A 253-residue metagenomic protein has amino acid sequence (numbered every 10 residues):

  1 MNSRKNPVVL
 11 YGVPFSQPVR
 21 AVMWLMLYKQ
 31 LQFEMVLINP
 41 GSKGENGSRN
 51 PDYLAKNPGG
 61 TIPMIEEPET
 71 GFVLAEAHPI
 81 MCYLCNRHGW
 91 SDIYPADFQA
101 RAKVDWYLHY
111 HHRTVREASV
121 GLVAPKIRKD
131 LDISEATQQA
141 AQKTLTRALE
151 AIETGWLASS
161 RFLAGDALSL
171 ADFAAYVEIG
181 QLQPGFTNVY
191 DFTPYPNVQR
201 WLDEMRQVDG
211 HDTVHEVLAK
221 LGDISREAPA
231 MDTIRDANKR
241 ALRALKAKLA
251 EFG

Functional and structural regions predicted by a protein language model:
M1-Q139, A158, R243-G253: GST-like domain detector, emphasizing the conserved glutathione-binding G-site in the N-terminal thioredoxin-like
V13, N39, L170, L218-L221: Short, solvent-exposed turn/loop segments enriched in Gly/Ser/Thr/Pro and often Arg
L54, D132-I133, G180, P229-I234: Short alpha-helix boundary/capping motifs
L84, Q99, Y107-Q207, A250-G253: GST-like fold's C-terminal all-alpha helical module
W156, M205-D223: Charged/polar, low-hydrophobicity segments characteristic of intrinsically disordered regions and flexible loops
L218-G253: Acidic/histidine-enriched, glycine/proline-rich intrinsically disordered or flexible terminal extensions
